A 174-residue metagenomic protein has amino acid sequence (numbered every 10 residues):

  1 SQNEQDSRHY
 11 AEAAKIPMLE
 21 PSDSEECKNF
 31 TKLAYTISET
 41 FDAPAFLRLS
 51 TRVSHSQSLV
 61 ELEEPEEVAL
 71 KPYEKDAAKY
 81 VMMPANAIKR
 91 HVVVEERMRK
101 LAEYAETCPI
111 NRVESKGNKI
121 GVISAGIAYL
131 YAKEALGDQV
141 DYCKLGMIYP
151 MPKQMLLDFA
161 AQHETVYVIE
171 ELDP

Functional and structural regions predicted by a protein language model:
S1-A13: Flexible glycine/proline-rich, aromatic-decorated loop/lid segments
A13-I16, P174: Short alpha-helices
P21-P174: Flexible, low-complexity linker and terminal segments
